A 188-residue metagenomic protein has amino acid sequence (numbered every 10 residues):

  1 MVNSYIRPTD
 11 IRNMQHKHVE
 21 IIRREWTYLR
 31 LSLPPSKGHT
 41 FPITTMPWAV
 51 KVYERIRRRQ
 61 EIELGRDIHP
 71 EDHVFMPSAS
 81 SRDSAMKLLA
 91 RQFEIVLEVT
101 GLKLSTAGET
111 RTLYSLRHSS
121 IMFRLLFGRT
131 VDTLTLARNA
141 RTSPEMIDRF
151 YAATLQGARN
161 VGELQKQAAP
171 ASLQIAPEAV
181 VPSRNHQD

Functional and structural regions predicted by a protein language model:
M1, R12, A137: The alpha-helix within a helix-turn-helix
S4, Q60-H73, A90-R138, P144-E145 (+1 more regions): Short, basic (Lys/Arg/His-rich) helix/loop patches that form interaction surfaces in the mid-to-C-terminal regions
S4-T9, N13-I62, P70: Conserved tyrosine-mediated DNA breakage-rejoining catalytic core shared by Y-recombinases
Q15, A140, Y151: DNA major-groove recognition helix of helix-turn-helix
R23, E61-H69, S78-S81, P144-R149 (+1 more regions): C-terminal secondary-structure termini that scaffold catalytic or DNA-interacting sites
L33-R55, I68-I95, T110-T112: C-terminal catalytic core of Y-nucleophile DNA break-rejoin enzymes
T45, A85-L89, D132, I147 (+1 more regions): Residues at alpha-helix caps and immediate loop-helix transition turns in enzyme cores, especially N- and C-cap
